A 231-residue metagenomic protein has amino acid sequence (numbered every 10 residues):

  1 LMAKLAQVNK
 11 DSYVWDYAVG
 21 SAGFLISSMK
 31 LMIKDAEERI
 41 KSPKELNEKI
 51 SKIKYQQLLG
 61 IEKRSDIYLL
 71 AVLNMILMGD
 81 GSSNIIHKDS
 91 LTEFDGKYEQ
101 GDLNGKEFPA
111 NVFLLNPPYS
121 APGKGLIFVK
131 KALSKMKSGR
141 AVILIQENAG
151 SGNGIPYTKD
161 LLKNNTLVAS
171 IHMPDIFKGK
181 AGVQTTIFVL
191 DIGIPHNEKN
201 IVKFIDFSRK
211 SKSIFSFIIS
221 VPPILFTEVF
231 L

Functional and structural regions predicted by a protein language model:
L1-L115, P122, I127, Q146-N148: Conserved S-adenosyl-L-methionine
T92-E93, E99-Q100, N104-L231: A conserved structural/catalytic subdomain of Rossmann-like adenosyl-cofactor enzymes
